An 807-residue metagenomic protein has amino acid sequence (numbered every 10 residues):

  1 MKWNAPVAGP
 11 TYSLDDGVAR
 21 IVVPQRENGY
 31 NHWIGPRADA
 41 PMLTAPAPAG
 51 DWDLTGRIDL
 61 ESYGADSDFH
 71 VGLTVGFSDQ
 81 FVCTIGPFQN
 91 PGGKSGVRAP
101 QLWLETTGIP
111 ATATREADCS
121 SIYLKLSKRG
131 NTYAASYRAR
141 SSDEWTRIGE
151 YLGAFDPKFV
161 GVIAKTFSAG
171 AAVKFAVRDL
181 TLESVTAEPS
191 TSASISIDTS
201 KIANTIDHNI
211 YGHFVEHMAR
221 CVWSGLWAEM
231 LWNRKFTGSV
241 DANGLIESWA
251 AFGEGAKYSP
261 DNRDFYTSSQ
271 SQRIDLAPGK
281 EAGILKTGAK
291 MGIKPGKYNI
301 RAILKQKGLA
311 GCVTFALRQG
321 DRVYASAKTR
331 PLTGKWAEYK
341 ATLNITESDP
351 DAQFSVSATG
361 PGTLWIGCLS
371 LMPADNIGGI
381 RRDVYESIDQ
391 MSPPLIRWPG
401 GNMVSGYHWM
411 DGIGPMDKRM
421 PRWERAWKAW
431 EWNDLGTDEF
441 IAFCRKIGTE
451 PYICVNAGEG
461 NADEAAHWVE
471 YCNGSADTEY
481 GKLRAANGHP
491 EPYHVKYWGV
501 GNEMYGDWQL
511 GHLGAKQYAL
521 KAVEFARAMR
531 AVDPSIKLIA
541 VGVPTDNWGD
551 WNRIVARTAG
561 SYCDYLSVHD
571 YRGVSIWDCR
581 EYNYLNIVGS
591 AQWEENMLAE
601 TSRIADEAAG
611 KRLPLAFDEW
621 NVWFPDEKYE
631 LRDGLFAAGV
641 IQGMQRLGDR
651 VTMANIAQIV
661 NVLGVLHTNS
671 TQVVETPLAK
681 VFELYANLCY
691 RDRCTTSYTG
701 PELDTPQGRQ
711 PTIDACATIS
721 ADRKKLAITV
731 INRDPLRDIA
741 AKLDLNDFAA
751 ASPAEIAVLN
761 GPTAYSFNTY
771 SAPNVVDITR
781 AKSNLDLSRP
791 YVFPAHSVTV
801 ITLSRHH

Functional and structural regions predicted by a protein language model:
M1-E188: Extracellular glycan-recognition regions
R57-Y63, R129, I303-G308, N344-T346 (+3 more regions): Solvent-exposed strand-to-loop "edge" motifs in beta-rich extracellular domains
A187-N433, E450, G460, A466 (+5 more regions): Extracellular and organelle-lumenal recognition/adhesion modules and their flexible linkers in secreted
H217-M218, F236, R612-A717, A721-K724: Aromatic/acidic polysaccharide-binding cleft in carbohydrate-active enzymes
L343-T346, D351-Q353, P373-P393, F440 (+4 more regions): An active-site-proximal structural segment forming one wall of the substrate-binding cleft that immediately precedes
Q353-V356, T363, G514-I641, L647 (+1 more regions): Noncatalytic carbohydrate-binding groove/subsite architecture in carbohydrate-active enzymes
A358, P399-G400, E479-L513, D570-R572 (+1 more regions): Active-site groove signature of glycoside hydrolases
Q710-A750, I756, T799-T802: Carbohydrate-binding surface patches
